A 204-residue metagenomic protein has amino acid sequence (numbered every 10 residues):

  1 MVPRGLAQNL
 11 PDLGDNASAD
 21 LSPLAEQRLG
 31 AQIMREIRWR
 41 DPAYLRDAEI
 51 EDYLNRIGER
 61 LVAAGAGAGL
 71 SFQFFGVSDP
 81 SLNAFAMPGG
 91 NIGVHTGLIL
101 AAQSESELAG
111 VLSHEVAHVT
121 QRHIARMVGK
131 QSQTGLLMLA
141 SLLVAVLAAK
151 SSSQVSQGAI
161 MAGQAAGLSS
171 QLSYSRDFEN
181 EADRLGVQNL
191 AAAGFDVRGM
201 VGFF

Functional and structural regions predicted by a protein language model:
M1-G5: C-terminal segment of classical bacterial N-terminal signal peptides
L6-S151, G167-Y174, E181-F204: Peri-catalytic and regulatory segments of divalent metal-dependent proteins
M138, S156-A166: Short, conserved phosphate-binding/catalytic loop or strand-edge motifs used in phosphoryl-/nucleotidyl-transfer
I160-A162, F178-E181: Active-site-adjacent, His/Asp/Glu-enriched structural segments that form or flank metal-binding and acid/base networks
